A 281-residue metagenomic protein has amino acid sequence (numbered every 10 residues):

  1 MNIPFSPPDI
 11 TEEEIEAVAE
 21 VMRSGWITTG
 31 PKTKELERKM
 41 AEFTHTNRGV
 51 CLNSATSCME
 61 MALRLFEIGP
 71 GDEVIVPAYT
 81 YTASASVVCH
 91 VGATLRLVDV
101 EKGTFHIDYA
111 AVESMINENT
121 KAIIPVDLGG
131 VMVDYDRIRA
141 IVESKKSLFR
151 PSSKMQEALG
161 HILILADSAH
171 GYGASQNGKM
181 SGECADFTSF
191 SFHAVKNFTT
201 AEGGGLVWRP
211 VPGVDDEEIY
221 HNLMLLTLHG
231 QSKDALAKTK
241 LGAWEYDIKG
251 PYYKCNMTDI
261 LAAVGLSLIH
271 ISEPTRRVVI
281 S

Functional and structural regions predicted by a protein language model:
M1-W26, P31, D247-K249: N-terminal "arm"/small-domain region of PLP-dependent enzymes with the aminotransferase-like
W26-E73, V87-C89, L97, K146-S147: Phosphate-binding glycine-rich loop
R64, I68-S168, S175: PLP-dependent aminotransferase-like
S152-T199, W244-I248: Conserved active-site segment immediately N-terminal to the catalytic lysine that forms the internal aldimine
H170, E183-K233, D259, V264: Active-site PLP attachment segment
L236, G250-S267: PLP-dependent aminotransferase class I/II
I269-S281: Single conserved hydrophobic/aromatic residue that forms the stacking wall/gate of nucleotide- or nucleobase-binding
